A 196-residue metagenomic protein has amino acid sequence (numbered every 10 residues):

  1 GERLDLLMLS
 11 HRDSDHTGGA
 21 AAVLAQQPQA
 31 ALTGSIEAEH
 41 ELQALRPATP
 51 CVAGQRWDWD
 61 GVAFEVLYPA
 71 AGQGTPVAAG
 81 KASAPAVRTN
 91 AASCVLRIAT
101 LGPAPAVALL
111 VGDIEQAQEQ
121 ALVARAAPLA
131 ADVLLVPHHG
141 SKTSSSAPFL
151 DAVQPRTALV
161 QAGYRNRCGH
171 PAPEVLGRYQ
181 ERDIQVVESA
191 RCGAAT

Functional and structural regions predicted by a protein language model:
G1-T196: Non-globular, low-confidence helical/coil segments that flank catalytic cores
